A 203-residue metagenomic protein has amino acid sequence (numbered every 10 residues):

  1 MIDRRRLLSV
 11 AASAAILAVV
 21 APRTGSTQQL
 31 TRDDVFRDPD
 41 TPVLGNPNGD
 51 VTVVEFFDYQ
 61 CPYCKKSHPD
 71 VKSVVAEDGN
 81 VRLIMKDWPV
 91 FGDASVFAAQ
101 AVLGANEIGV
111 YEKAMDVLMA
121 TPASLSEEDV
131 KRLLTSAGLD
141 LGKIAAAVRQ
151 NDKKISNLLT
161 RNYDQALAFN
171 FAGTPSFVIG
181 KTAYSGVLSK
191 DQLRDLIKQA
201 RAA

Functional and structural regions predicted by a protein language model:
I2, R6-S9, Q28, R132 (+1 more regions): C-terminal cap of thioredoxin/glutaredoxin-like
R6-T27: N-terminal export signals
S13-L17, N80, A123, L139 (+2 more regions): Residue-level marker of structural boundaries
D33-V51: A short beta-strand-turn-helix
D34-F36, Y63-K66, L158: Short secondary-structure boundary/capping elements
R37, E127, T160-N162: Structural motif corresponding to alpha-helix initiation and N-cap regions
N46, E55, G186: Conserved strand-loop elements at the edges of beta-sheets that form or border functional pockets
V54-Q60, K65-T135, A172, A203: Structural alpha/beta surface segment adjacent to cysteine/selenocysteine redox centers across thiol/disulfide enzymes
